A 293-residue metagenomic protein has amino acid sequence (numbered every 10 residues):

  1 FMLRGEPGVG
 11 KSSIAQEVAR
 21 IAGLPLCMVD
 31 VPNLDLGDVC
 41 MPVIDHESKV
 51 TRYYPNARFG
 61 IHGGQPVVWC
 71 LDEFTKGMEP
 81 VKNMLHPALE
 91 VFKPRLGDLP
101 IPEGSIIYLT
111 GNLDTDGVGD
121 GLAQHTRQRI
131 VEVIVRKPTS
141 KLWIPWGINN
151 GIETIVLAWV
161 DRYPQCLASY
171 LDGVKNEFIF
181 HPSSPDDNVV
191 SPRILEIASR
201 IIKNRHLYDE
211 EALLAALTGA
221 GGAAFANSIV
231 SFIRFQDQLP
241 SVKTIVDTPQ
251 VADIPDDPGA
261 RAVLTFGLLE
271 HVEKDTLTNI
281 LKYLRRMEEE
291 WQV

Functional and structural regions predicted by a protein language model:
F1-Q165: AAA+ P-loop NTPase catalytic core and its hallmark functional loops
N150-Q292: Alpha-helical lid/collar subdomain of P-loop NTPases
